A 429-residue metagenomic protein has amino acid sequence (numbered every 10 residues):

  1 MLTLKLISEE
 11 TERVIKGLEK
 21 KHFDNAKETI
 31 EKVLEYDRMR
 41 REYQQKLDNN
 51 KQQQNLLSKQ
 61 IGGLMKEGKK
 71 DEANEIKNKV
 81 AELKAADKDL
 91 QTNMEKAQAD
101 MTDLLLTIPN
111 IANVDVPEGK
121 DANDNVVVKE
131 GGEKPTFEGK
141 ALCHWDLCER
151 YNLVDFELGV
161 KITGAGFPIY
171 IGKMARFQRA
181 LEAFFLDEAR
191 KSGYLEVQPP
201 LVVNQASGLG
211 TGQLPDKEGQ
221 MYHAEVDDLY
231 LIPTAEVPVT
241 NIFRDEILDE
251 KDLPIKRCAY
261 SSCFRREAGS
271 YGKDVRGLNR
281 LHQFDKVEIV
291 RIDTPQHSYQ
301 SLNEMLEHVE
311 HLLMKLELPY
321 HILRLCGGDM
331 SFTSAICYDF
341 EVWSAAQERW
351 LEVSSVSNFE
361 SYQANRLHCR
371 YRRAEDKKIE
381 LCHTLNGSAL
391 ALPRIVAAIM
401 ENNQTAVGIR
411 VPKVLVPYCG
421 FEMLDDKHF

Functional and structural regions predicted by a protein language model:
M1-P135, E149, L153, E157: N-terminal alpha-helical targeting/anchoring segments
E130-F429: TRNA-recognition modules of translation machinery and tRNA-sensing kinases, especially anticodon-binding
